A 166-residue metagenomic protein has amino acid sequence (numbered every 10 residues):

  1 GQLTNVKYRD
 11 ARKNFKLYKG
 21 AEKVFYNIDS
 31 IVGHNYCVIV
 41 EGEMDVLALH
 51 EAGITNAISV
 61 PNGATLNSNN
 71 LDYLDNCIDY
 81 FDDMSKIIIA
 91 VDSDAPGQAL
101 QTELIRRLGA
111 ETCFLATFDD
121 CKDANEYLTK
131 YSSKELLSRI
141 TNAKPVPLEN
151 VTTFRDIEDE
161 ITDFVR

Functional and structural regions predicted by a protein language model:
G1, I89, A124: A residue-level signal for conserved active-site and pocket-lining positions in enzyme catalytic cores
G1-S85, Q101: Phosphate-handling DNA/RNA-contact segment within nucleic-acid enzymes
D10, A64, D119-K122, Y131: Residue-level detector of flexible, active-site-proximal loop/helix-junction positions within diverse enzyme catalytic
S59, F114-T117, E126: Structural signal for conserved beta-strand scaffold positions within catalytic alpha/beta enzyme cores
V60-L66, S93, F118-D120: Short, acidic/turn-prone active-site loops that include or flank metal/cofactor- and phosphate-binding residues
N69-F114, L128: Modules that initiate DNA replication and primer synthesis
N125-R166: Core recognition of P-loop NTPase motor domains used across DNA-transaction enzymes
